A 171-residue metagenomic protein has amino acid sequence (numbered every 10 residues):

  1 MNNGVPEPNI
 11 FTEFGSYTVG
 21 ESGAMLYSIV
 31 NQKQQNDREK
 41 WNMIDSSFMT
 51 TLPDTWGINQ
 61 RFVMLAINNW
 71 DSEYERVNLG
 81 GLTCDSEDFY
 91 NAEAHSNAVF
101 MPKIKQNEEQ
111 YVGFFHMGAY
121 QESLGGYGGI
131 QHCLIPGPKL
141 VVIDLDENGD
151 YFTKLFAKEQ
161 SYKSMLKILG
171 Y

Functional and structural regions predicted by a protein language model:
M1-Y171: Charged (often Lys/Glu-rich) extended helix/loop segments that serve as interaction or gating elements
